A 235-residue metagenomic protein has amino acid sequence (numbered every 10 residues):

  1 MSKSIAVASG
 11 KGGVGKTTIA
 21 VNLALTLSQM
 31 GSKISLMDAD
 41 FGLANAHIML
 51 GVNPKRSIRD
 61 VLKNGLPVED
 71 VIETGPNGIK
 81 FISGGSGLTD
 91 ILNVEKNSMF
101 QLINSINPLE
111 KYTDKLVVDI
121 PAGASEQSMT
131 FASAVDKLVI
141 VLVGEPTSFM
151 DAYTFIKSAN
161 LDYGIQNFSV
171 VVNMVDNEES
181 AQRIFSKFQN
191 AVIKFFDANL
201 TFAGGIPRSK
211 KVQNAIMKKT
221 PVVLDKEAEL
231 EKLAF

Functional and structural regions predicted by a protein language model:
S2-D40: Walker A/P-loop phosphate-binding motif and the immediately C-terminal alpha-helix
G10, V143, F168-Q182, G205-V212: G-domain G4 guanine-recognition motif of GTPases
S28, A132, N160: Gly/Ala-rich phosphate-binding loop of Rossmann-like dinucleotide-binding domains, activating on the conserved
M37-K111, I216-T220: P-loop/Walker-type NTP enzyme "switch/lid" segment
P108-K111, S125-T147: Inter-motif core of Ras-like GTPase G domains
F149-Y163: Conserved C-terminal guanine-recognition region of P-loop GTPase G domains, centered on the G4
F195-V223: Beta-strand-loop-alpha "switch" segments that mediate conformational coupling across diverse proteins
K219-F235: NTP-binding/hydrolysis catalytic cores, primarily Walker-type P-loop NTPases
